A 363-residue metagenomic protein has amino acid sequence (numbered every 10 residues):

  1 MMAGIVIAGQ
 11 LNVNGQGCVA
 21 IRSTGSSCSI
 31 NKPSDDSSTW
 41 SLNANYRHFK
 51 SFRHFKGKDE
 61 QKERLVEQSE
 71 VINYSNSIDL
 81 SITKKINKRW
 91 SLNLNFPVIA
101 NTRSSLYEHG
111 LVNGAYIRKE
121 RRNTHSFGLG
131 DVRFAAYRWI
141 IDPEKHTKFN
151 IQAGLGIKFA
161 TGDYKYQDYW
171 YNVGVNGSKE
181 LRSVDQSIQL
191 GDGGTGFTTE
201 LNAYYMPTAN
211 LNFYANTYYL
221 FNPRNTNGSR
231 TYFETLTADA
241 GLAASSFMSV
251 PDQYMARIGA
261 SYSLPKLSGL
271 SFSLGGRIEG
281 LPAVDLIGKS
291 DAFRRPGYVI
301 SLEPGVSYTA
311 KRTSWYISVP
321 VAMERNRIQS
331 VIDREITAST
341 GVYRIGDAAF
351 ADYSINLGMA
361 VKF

Functional and structural regions predicted by a protein language model:
Q16-V19, N31-T39, S51-R53, R89 (+5 more regions): Short loop/turn motifs that connect adjacent beta-strands in outer-membrane beta-barrel proteins
K32, A44-Y46, L80-K84, L94 (+9 more regions): Residues on the lipid-exposed face of transmembrane beta-strands in outer-membrane beta-barrel proteins
S37-N43, S91-F96, L129-R133, H146-G154 (+6 more regions): Outer-membrane beta-barrel architecture
S38, Y74-I78, R118, S126-V132 (+6 more regions): Residues that define the transmembrane beta-barrel architecture of outer-membrane proteins
Y46-F52, V98-T102, D131, I140 (+6 more regions): Transmembrane beta-strands of outer-membrane beta-barrel pores
H48-S77, S187-L190: Surface-exposed strand-loop-strand hairpins of Gram-negative outer-membrane beta-barrel proteins
F55-G57, R64, N225-F363: Outer membrane beta-barrel transmembrane domains
S104-S249: Outer-membrane pore/translocation modules
